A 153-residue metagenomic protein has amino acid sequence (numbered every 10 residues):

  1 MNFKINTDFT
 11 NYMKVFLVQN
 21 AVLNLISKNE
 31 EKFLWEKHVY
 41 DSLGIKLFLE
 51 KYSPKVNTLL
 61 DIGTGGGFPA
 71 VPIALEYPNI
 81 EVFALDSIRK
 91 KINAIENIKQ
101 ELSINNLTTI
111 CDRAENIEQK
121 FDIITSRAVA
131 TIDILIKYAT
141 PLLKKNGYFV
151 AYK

Functional and structural regions predicted by a protein language model:
M1-P54, L60, K90-N105: Class I SAM-dependent transferase core
L43, L47, V71, D133-K137: Amphipathic, non-transmembrane alpha-helical secondary structure
Y52-K55, I117-Q119: Glycine-rich phosphate-binding loop signature in dinucleotide/nucleotide-binding domains
T58-L59, I123: Conserved catalytic-site loops of classical short-chain dehydrogenases/reductases
D61-G65: Conserved S-adenosyl-L-methionine
G66-N79: Conserved SAM-binding loop of SAM-dependent methyltransferases across substrates and taxa, primarily the Class I
N79-F83, S87-K153: S-adenosylmethionine
